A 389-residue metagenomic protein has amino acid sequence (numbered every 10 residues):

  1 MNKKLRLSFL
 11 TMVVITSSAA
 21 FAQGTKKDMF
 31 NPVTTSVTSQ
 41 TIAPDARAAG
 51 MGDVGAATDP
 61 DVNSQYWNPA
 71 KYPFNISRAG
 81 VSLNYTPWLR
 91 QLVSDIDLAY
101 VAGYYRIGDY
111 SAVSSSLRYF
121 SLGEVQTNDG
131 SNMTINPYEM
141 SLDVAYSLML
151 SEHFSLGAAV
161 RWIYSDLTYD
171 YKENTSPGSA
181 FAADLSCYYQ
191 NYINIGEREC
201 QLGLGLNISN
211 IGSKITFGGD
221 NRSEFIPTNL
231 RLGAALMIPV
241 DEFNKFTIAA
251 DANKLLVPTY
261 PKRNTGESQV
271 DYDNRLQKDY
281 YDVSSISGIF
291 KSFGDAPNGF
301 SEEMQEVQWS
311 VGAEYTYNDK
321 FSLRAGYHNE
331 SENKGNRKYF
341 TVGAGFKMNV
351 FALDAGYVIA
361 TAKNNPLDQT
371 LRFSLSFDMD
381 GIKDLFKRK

Functional and structural regions predicted by a protein language model:
M1-K26, K254, A313: Bacterial Sec-dependent N-terminal signal peptides
Q23-K389: Subset of outer-membrane beta-barrel
